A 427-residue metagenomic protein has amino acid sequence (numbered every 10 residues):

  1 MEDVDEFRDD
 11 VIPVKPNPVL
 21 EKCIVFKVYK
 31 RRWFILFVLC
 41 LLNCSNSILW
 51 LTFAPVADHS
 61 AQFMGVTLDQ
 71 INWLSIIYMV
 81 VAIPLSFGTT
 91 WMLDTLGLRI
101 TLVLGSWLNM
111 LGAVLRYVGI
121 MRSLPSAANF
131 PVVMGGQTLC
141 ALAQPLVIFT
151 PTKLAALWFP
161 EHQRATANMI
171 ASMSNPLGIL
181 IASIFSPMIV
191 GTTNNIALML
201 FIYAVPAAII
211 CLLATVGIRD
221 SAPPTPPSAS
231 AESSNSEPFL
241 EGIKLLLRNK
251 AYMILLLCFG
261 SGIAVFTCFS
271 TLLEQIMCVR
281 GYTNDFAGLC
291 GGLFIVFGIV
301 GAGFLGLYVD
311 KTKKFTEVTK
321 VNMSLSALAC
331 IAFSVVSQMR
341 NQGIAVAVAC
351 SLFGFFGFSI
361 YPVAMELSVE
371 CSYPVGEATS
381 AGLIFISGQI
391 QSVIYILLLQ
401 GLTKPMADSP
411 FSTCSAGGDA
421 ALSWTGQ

Functional and structural regions predicted by a protein language model:
M1-I48, Q62: Cytosolic juxtamembrane N-terminal segment immediately preceding the first transmembrane helix of multi-pass
F53-A54, N249-G303, S392-I396: Extracytoplasmic gate region of multi-pass secondary transporters
P84-L98, V300-K314: Helix-to-loop junctions at the C-terminal end of transmembrane segments in multipass secondary transporters
W107-S126, S324-N341: C-terminal ends and interior cores of transmembrane alpha-helices in multi-pass membrane transporters/permeases
F130, M134-S174: Cytoplasmic helix-loop-helix junction between adjacent transmembrane helices in 12-TM secondary transporters
Q163-G191, A207, F297, I384-I396: Glycine-rich segments within core transmembrane alpha-helices of 12-TM secondary carriers
A197-G217, Q427: Symmetry-related core transmembrane helices of the 12-TM Major Facilitator Superfamily/SLC fold
F315-A364: C-terminal transmembrane helical hairpin of 12-TM major facilitator-type secondary transporters
